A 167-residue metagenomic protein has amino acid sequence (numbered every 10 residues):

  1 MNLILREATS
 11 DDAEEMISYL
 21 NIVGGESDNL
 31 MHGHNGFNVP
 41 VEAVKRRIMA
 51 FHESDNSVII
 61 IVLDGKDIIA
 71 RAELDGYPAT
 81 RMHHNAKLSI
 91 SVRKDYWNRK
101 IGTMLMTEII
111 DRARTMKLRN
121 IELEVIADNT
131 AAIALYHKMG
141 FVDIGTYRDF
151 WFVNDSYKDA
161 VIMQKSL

Functional and structural regions predicted by a protein language model:
M1-L3, E7-V39: A short, well-structured alpha-helix characteristic of acyl/acetyltransferase catalytic modules
E15, K87, A131: Amphipathic alpha-helical recognition patches that constitute DNA-binding helices
G24, G36-R93, M106-T107, R112 (+1 more regions): Acetyl-CoA-dependent GNAT
L88-I90, L123, D143, M163: A structural signal for short, well-ordered beta-strand segments
I90-D95, R99, A127-D128: Active-site acidic-Proline motif in GNAT/NAT acetyltransferases
M106, A113-E124: Conserved GNAT acetyl-CoA-binding A-motif
E122-I126, H137, V142-K158: Conserved catalytic-core motifs of GNAT/GCN5-like acyltransferases
D159-L167: Terminal substrate-recognition subdomain of acyl/acetyltransferases
